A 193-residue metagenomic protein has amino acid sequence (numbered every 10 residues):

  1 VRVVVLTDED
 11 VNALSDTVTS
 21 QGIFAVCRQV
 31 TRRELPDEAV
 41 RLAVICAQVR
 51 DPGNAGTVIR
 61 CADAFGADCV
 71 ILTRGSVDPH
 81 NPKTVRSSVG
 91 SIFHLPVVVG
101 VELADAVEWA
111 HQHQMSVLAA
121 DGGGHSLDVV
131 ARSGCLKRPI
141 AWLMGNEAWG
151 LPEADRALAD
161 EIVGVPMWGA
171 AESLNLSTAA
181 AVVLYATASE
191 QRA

Functional and structural regions predicted by a protein language model:
V1-T17: Small-residue-rich anion-binding loops in enzyme active sites
V1-V5, V26-T31, L35-G124: RNA substrate-binding interface of SAM-dependent RNA methyltransferases
A13-V18, E34-E38: Short, conserved acidic/polar surface loops in the N-terminal third of protein domains
L14-S15, A106, E172-S177: Short, charged, surface-exposed secondary-structure boundary motifs
D16, P82-T84, E108, D128-S133 (+1 more regions): Short, well-ordered secondary-structure micro-motifs
Q21-I23, I140: Change "...and in nucleic-acid phosphodiester-cleaving endonucleases..." to "...and in nucleic-acid processing enzymes
I23-A25, C61-F65, S76-I92, E153-A193: Structured adenosyl-cofactor binding patch, chiefly the S-adenosyl-L-methionine
L118-A171, N175: Active-site/ligand-binding-proximal alpha/beta "capping" segment
